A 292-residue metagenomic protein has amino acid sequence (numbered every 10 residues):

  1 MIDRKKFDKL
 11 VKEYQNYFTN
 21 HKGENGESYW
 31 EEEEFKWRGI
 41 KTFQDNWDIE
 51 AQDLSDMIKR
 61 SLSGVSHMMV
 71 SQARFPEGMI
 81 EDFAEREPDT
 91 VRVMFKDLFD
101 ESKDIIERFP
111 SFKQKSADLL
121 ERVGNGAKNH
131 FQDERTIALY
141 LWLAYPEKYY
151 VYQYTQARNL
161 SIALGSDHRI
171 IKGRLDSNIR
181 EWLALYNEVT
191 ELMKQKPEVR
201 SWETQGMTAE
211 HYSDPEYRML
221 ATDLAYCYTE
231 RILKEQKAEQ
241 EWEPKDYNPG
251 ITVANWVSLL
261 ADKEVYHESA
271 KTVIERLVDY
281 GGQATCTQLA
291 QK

Functional and structural regions predicted by a protein language model:
M1-H130, P146-E241: An N-terminal alpha-helical hairpin/helix-loop-helix interaction module that forms a charged, gly/pro-flexible surface
T136-W142: Short hydrophobic alpha-helical segments that form membrane-spanning helices or hydrophobic packing faces of helical
I137, K271-E275: Hydrophobic residues on short alpha-helical segments
Y145-E147, E264, L277-G281: Short helix-capping/hinge SLiMs at alpha-helix to coil transitions
Y247-K263: Short, Lys/Arg-enriched N-terminal segment that forms or immediately precedes the first helix of a structured domain
K263-K271: Short helix-coil-helix linker/hinge
Q283-Q291: Short acidic, hydrophobic short linear motifs in intrinsically disordered regions
